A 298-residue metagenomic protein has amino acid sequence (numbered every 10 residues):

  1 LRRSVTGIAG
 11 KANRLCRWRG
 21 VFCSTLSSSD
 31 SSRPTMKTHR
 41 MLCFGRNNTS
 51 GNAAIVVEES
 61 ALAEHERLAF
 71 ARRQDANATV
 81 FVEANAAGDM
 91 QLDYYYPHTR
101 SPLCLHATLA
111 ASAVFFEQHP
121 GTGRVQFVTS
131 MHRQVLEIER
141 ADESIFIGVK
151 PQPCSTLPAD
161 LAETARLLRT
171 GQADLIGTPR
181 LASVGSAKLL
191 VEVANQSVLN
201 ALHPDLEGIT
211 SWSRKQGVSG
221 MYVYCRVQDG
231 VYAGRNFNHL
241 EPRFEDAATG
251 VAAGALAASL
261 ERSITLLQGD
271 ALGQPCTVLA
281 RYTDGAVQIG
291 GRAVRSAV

Functional and structural regions predicted by a protein language model:
S4-G10, S27-S29: Intrinsically disordered, low-complexity segments enriched in small polar residues
A12-R14: N-terminal cationic leader/targeting segments used for protein routing and processing
P34-Y95, V184, A286, G290: ATP-binding N-lobe of GHMP and related small-molecule kinases
C43-R46, Y94-P102, H239-D246: A short glycine/serine-rich beta->alpha loop
E66-Q74, L202-W212: Short amphipathic alpha-helices in soluble, non-transmembrane regions that often serve as interface/regulatory elements
D75-Q91, G208-P242, L267-G291: Conserved phosphate-donor
D89, Y95-T210, A248-A297: Acidic, low-complexity central loop/insert segments
